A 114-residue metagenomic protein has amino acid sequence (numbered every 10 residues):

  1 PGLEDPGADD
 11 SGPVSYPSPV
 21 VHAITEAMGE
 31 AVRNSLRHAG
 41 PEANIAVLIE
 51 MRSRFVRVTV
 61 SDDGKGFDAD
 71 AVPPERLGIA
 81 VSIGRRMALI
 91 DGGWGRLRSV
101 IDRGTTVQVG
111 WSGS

Functional and structural regions predicted by a protein language model:
P1-G2, G40, A88: Two-component transmitter module helix at the DHp-CA junction of histidine kinases
P1-M28, D70: Conserved short strand/loop->alpha-helix "switch" segment adjacent to the catalytic nucleotide/phosphoryl-transfer site
S18-I45: Conserved ATP-binding N-box helix of the HATPase_c
G29, A71-V100: ATP phosphate-binding glycine-rich loop and adjacent ATP-lid/helix-beta elements within ATP-binding kinase/ATPase
E50, L97-G104, S112: A short beta-strand-to-loop micro-motif at the C-terminal edge of the catalytic HATPase_c
M51-V58: Short beta-strand-loop-beta element adjacent to the nucleotide/active-site pocket used for signaling
F55, G66, V100-Q108: Glycine-rich nucleotide-binding loop
D62: Acidic ATP/Mg2+-coordinating residue in the GHKL
